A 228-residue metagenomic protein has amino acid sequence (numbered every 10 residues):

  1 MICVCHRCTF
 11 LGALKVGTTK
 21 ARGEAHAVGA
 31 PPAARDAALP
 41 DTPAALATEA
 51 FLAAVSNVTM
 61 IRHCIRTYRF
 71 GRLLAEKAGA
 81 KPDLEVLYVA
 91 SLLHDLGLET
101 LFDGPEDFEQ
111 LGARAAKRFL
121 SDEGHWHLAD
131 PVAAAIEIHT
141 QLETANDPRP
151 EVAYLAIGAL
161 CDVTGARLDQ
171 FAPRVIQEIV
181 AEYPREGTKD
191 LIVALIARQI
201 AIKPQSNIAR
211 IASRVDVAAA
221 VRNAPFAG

Functional and structural regions predicted by a protein language model:
M1-R35, A53, N57-A80, G124 (+1 more regions): Divalent metal-dependent phosphate-bond-processing catalytic cores, especially two-metal-ion Mg2+/Mn2+ enzymes that act
P31-A33, A45-T48: Glycine-rich, flexible beta-strand/loop modules in the N-terminal catalytic cores of phosphate-handling
A38-A44, P82-S91: Short coil-to-beta-strand
S56-I65, T100-L111, W126: Active-site metal-coordination segments of metallo-dependent hydrolases
H63, A80-V86, E123-I136: Acidic/histidine metal-binding catalytic segments
T67-R69, D107-D122: An active-site-proximal "capping" alpha-helix that borders the catalytic cofactor pocket
E76, G97-L101, K117-H125, I138-A145: Short helix-capping and hinge/turn segments at secondary-structure transitions, especially at repeat and domain
L84-F102, F108, G112, A133-L142: His-Asp-centered metal-binding catalytic motifs of divalent-metal-dependent phosphohydrolases/nucleases
